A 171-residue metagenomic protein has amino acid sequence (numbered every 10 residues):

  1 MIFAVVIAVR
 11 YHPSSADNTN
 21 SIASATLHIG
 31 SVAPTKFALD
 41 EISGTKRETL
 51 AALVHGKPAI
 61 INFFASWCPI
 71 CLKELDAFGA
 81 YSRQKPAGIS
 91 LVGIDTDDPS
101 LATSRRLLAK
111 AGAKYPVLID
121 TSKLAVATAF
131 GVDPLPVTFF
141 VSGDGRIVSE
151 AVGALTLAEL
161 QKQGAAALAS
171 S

Functional and structural regions predicted by a protein language model:
M1-D40, S171: N-terminal targeting signals for export/organelle localization
V32-P34, H55-G56, P86, G112 (+1 more regions): Extracytoplasmic
K36-A59: A short beta-strand-turn-helix
K57-A59, F64-W67, P134: Short pre-active-site segment immediately N-terminal to redox-active cysteine/selenocysteine motifs in thiol-based
I60-I61, L91, T138: Hydrophobic beta-strand anchors of alpha/beta hydrolase catalytic cores
P69, G79, V148: Nucleotide phosphate-binding site architecture
L72-A111, I119-T128: Structural microenvironment flanking redox-active thiols in thiol-disulfide oxidoreductases
L108-K114, T121-S171: Thiol/disulfide oxidoreductase modules built on the thioredoxin-like
